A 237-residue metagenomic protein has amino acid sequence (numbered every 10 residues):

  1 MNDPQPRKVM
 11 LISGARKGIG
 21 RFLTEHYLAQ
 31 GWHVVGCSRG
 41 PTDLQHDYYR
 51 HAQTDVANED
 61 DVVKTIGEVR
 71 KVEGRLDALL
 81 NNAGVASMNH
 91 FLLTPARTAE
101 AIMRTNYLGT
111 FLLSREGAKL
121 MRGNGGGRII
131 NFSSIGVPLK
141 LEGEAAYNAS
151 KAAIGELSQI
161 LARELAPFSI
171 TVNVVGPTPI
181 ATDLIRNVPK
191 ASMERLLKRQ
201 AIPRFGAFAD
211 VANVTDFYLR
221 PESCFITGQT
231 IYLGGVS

Functional and structural regions predicted by a protein language model:
R16-K17: Conserved glycine-rich cofactor-binding loop
H90-F91, P95-E100, I185, L196: Substrate-binding pocket helix/loop in short-chain dehydrogenase/reductase
L92, L139-A145, P167, P203 (+1 more regions): Active-site loop immediately N-terminal to the catalytic Tyr-X3-Lys motif of short-chain dehydrogenase/reductase
S114, S150, S158: Active-site helix of classical SDR
K119, R163-P167, C224: Alpha-helical segment proximal to the catalytic Tyr-Lys
G126, R204-L233: C-terminal substrate-recognition "lid" of short-chain dehydrogenase/reductases
S134: Residue(s) in the substrate-gating loop at a strand-loop-helix junction that position the organic substrate next
